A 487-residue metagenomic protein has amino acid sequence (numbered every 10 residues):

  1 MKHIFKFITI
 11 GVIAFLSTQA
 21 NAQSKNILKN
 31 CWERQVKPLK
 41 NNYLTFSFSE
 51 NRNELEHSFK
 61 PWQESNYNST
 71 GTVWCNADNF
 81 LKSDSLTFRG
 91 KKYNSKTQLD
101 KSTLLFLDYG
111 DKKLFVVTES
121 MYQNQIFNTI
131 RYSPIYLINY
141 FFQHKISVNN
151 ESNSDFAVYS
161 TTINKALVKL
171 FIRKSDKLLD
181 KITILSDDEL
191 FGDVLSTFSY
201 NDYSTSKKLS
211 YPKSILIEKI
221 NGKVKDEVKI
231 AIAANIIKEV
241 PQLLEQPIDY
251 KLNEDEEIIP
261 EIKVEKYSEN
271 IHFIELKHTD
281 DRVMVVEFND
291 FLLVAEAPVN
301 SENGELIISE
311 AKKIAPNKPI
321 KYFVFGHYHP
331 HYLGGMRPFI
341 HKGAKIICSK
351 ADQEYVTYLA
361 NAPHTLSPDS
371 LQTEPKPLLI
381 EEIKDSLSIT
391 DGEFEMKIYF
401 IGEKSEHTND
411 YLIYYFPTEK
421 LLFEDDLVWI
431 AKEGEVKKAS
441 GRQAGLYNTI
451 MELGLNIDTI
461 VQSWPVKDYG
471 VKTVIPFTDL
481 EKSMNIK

Functional and structural regions predicted by a protein language model:
M1-S24: Bacterial Sec-dependent N-terminal signal peptides
Q23-I27, K101-V168, K174, S186-G192 (+3 more regions): Flexible, processing/modification-adjacent segments and terminal tails in exported/periplasmic/extracellular proteins
K25-K112: N-terminal mature ectodomain segment of secretory-pathway/periplasmic proteins
S152-Q246, L412-P417, E424-D425, I430 (+1 more regions): Gly/Pro-enriched, hydrophobic low-complexity segments that function as extracytoplasmic propeptides/linkers
K225-F288: Zn-dependent metallo-beta-lactamase
E265-A311, Y411-I430: Conserved beta-strand hairpin/beta-sheet module of binuclear metal-dependent hydrolase folds, prominently
E302-I347, L453-I457: Active-site metal-binding motif and surrounding structural segment of the metallo-beta-lactamase
L446-K487: Divalent-metal (often Zn2+) His-rich catalytic cores of metallo-beta-lactamase-fold enzymes
